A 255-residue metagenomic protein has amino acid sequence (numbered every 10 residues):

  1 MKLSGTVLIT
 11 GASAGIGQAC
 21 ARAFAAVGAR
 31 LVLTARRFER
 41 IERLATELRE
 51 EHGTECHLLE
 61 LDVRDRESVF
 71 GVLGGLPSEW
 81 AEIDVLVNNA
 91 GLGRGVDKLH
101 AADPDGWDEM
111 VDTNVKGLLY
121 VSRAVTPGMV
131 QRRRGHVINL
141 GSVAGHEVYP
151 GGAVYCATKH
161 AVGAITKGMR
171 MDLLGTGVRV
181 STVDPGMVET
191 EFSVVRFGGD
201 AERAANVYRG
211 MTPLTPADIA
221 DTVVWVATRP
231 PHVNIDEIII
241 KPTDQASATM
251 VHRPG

Functional and structural regions predicted by a protein language model:
S13-G15: Conserved glycine-rich cofactor-binding loop
A29-L44: Conserved glycine-rich Rossmann-like NAD(P)H-binding loop of the short-chain dehydrogenase/reductase
E39, L61-G71, P104: The beta1-alpha1 cofactor-binding region of Rossmann-like NAD(H)/NADP(H)-dependent oxidoreductases
D97-L99, D103-D108: Substrate-binding pocket helix/loop in short-chain dehydrogenase/reductase
S122, T158: Active-site helix of classical SDR
S142: Residue(s) in the substrate-gating loop at a strand-loop-helix junction that position the organic substrate next
T182-G186, T190, E202-A248: C-terminal helical subdomain
